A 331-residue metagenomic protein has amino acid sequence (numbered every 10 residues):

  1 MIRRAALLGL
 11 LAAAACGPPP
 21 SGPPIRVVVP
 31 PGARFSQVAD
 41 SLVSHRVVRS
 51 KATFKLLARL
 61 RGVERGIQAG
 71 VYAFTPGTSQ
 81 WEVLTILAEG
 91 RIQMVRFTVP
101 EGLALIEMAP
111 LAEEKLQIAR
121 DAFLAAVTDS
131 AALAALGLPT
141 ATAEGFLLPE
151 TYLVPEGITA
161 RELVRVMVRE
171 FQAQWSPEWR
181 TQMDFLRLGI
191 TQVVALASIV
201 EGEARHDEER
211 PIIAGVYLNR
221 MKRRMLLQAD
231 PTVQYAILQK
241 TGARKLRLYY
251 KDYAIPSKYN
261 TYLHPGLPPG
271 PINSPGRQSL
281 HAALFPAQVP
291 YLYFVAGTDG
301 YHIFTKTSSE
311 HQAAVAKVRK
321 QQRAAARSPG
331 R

Functional and structural regions predicted by a protein language model:
M1-A6: Bacterial N-terminal signal peptides that target proteins for export
A12-A15: C-terminal motif of bacterial Sec signal peptides marking the signal peptidase cleavage site
G17-W175: Signal peptide-directed extracytoplasmic domains
R34, E114-D121, A132-R331: Bacterial extracytoplasmic/cell-wall-associated proteins, especially those involved in peptidoglycan
